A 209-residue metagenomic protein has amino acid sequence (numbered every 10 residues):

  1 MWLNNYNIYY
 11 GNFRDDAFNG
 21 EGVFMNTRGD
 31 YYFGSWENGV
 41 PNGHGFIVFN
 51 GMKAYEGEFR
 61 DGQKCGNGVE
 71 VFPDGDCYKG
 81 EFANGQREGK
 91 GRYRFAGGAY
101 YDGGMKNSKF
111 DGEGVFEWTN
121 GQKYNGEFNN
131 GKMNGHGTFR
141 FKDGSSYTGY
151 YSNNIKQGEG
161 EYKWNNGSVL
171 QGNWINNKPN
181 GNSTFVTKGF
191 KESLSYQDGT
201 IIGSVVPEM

Functional and structural regions predicted by a protein language model:
W2, I8-N19, Y31-N42, A54-C65 (+6 more regions): Conserved anchor residues at repeat-unit boundaries in beta-strand-based tandem repeats, strongest for the MORN repeat
W2-L3, F18, M25, P41 (+8 more regions): Hydrophobic alpha-helical segments, especially N-terminal targeting/anchoring helices
V23, F46, V69, R92 (+4 more regions): Extracellular beta-strand solenoid repeats
T27, T119, T138, T148 (+2 more regions): Residue-identity detector for threonine
T187-K188, M209: A short acidic/small-residue loop/turn micro-motif
I201-M209: Terminal, low-structured helical/coil segments at or just beyond the last alpha-helical repeat
